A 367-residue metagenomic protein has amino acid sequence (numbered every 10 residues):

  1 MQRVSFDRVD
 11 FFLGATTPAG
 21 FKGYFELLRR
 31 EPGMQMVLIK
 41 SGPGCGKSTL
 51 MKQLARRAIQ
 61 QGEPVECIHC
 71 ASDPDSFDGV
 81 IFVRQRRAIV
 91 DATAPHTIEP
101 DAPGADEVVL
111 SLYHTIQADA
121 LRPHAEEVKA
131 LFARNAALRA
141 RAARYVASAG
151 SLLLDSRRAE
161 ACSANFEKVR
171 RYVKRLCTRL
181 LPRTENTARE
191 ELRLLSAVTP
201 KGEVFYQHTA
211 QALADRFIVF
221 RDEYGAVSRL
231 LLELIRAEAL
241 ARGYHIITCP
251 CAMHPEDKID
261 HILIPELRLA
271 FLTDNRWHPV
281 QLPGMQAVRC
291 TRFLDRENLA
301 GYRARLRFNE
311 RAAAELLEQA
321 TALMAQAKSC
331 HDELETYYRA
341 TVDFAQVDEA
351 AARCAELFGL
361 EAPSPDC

Functional and structural regions predicted by a protein language model:
M1-L28, E167-A210, D366: N-terminal pre-Walker A segment at the start of P-loop NTPase domains
Q2-G20, R56-A120, E126, A239-E318: Conserved nucleotide-sensing/catalytic segment adjacent to the nucleotide-binding pocket in NTP-handling enzymes
Q2-Q61, I218: N-terminal accessory targeting/assembly segments
F25-Q35, K52-R56, D155-F166, P182-R183 (+2 more regions): Short N-terminal helix-initiation segments at or just after the protein's N-terminus
Q35, P182-A188, R216, A352 (+1 more regions): N-terminal low-complexity, Ser/Thr/acidic repeat segments characteristic of secreted and surface-exposed proteins
M36-A55, G202-Q207, A212-A239: Glycine-rich phosphate-binding P-loop
I39-K40, L50, A58, E66-H69 (+4 more regions): A cross-family "folded-core" feature that marks the main globular domain of proteins
E127-R179, F308, A312-L357: An accessory alpha-helical subdomain
